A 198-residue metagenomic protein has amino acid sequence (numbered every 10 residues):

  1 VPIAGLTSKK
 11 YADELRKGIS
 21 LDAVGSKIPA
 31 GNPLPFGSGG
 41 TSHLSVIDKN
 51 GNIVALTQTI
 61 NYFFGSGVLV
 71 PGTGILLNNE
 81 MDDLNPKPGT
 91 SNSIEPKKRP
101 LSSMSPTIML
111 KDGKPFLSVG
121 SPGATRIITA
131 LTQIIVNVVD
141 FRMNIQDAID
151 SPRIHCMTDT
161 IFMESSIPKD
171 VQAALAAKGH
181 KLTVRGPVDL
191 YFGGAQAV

Functional and structural regions predicted by a protein language model:
V1-P29, N137, F141, I145 (+3 more regions): N-terminal leader/propeptide and maturation segments of large enzyme subunits in energy/redox metabolism and hydrolases
V1-T59, G72-T73, E80, G186: Internal maturation/activation junctions in enzymes
A23-N32, N85-I94, G179-L182: Short Pro/Gly-enriched beta-strand edge/turn motifs at strand-loop
P33-G37, E95-L101, G186-L190: Short Gly/Pro-enriched turn/cap motifs at secondary-structure boundaries
S42-V46, P106-I108, G194-V198: Short beta-strand scaffold segments in enzyme catalytic cores
N52-L117, F141, I145: Active-site rim segments in enzyme catalytic domains, especially the processed small/beta chain of N-terminal
S121-M143: Alpha-helical support elements that line or immediately flank enzyme active sites and cofactor-binding pockets
I145-H155: Short, well-structured alpha-helical segments that form the helix of a local strand-helix-strand
